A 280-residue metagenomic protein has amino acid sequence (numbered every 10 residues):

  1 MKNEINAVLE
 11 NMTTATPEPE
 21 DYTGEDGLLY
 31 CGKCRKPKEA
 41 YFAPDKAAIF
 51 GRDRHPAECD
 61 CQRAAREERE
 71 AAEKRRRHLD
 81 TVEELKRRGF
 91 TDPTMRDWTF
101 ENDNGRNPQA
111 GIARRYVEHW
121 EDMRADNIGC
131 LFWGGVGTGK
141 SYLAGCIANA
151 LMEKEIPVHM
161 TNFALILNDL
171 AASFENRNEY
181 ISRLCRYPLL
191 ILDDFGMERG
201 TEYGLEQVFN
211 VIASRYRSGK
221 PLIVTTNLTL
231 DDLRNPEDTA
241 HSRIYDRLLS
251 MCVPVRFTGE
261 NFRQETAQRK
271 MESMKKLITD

Functional and structural regions predicted by a protein language model:
M1-N104, E265-D280: A short, basic N-terminal segment
W98-M123: N-terminal pre-Walker A segment at the start of P-loop NTPase domains
P108-V117, A148-L189, R199-E206: Short glycine-rich substrate-engagement loop in P-loop NTPases that contacts/grips substrate
R124-A144: Walker A/P-loop nucleotide-binding motif
N127-L131, V158, L189, P221: Residue-level preference for the first positions of well-ordered beta-strands
L167-L170, E198-D280: Replace "adjacent to P-loop NTPase cores in ATP/GTP-dependent enzymes" with "adjacent to NTP-binding cores
D194-F195: Walker B catalytic acidic pair
